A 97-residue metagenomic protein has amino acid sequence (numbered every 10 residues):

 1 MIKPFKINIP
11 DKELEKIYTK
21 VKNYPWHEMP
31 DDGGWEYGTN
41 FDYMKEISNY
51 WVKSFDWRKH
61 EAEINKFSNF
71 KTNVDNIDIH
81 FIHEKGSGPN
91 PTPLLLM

Functional and structural regions predicted by a protein language model:
K6-P10: Short, charge/polar-rich alpha-helical segments
L14-K85: Non-catalytic accessory segments flanking enzyme active sites
N90-M97: Short beta-strand element of the alpha/beta-hydrolase
